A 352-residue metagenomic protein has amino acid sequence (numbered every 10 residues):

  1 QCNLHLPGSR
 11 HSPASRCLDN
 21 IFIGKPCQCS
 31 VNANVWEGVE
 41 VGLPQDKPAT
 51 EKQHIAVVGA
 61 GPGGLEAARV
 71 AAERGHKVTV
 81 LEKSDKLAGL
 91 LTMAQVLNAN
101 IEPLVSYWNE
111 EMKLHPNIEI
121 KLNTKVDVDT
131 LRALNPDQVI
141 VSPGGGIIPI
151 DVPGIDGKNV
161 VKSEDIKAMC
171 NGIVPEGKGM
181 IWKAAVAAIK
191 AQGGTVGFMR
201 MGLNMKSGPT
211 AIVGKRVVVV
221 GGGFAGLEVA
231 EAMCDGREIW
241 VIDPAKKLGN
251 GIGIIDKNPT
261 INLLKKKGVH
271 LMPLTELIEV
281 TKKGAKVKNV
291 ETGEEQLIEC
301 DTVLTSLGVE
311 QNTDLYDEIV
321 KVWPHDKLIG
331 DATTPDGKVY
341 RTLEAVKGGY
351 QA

Functional and structural regions predicted by a protein language model:
Q1-E51: Cysteine-cluster motifs in flexible loop/terminal segments that predominantly coordinate metals
V39-P44, P48-R74, G89-L90, N98: Extended interfacial segments that mediate partner engagement and assembly in macromolecular machines
H54-T79, V219, F224-D235: N-terminal Rossmann-like FAD-binding beta1-loop-alpha1 element of flavoenzymes
A56, T79-V80, E119, V218 (+2 more regions): A structural signal for isolated positions on well-ordered beta-strands in alpha/beta enzyme cores
H76, L91-V96, D165, V339: Structural/interface elements that position substrates and couple domains in central-metabolism enzymes
H76-T92, R237-G249: Glycine-rich FAD pyrophosphate-binding loop
A99-P149, I155-R216, L227, C234-E318: A Rossmann-like FAD-binding core segment of flavoenzymes
V220, G226-M233, G249-G253, V320 (+1 more regions): A conserved FAD-binding loop/helix module that cradles the flavin
